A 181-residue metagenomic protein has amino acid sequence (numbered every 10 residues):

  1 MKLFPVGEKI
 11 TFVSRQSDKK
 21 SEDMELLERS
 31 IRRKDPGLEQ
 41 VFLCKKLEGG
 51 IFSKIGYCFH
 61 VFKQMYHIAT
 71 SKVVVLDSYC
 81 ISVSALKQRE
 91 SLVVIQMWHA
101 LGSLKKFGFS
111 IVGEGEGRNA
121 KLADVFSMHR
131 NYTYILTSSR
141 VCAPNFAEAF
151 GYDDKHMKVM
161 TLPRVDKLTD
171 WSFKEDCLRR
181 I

Functional and structural regions predicted by a protein language model:
M1-K63: N-terminal pre-catalytic "stem/leader" segment of glycosyltransferase-like enzymes
K9, G37-E39, V93, Y134 (+1 more regions): Residues at the starts of beta-strands that form the adenosine-phosphate
Q16-K19, L47-G49, C80-S82, A100-S103 (+2 more regions): Short, solvent-exposed loop/turn segments at secondary-structure junctions
K20, F42, V94-W98, F150-D154: Tryptophan-centric aromatic hotspots in well-structured domains and transmembrane helices
E25, S53-R118: Extended catalytic core of nucleotide-activated donor transferases of GT-like folds
E39-Q40, K72, R130-I135: Short active-site oxyanion
L43, D77, M97-A100, S138 (+1 more regions): Generic beta-sheet signal
K105, S110-I111, G117-I181: A nucleotide-sugar donor-handling region in carbohydrate enzymes
